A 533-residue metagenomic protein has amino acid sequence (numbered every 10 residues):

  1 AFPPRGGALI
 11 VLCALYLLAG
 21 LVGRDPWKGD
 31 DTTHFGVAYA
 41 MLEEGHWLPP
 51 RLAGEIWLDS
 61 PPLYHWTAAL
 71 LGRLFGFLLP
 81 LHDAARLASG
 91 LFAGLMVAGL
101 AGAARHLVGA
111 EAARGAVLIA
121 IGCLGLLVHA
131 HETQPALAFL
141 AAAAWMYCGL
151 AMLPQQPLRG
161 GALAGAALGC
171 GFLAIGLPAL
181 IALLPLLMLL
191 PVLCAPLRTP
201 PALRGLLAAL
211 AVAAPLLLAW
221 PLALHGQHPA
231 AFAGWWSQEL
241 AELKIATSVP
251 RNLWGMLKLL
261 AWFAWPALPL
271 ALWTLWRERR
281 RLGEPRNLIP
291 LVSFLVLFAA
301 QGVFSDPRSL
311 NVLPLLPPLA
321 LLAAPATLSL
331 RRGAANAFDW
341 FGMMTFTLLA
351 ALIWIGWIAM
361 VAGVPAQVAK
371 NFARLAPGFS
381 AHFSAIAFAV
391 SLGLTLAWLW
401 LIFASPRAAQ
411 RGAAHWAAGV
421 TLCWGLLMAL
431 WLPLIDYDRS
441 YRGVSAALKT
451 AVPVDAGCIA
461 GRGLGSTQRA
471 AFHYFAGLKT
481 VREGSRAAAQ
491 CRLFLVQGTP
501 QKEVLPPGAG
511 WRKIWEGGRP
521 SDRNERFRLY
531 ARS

Functional and structural regions predicted by a protein language model:
F2-D31, A211-L224: Transmembrane signal-anchor helices characteristic of membrane glycosylation enzymes that use polyprenol
F2-V11, L100-G122: Transmembrane-helix signature of polytopic, membrane-embedded enzymes that assemble or transfer cell-envelope glycans
A14, S391-L401, Q410-A531: Short periplasmic/luminal acceptor-recognition loop of GT-C membrane glycosyltransferases, typified by
L15-L18, H34-I56, L63, L70: Extracytosolic helix-loop segments that constitute the early lumenal/periplasmic catalytic or substrate-binding loops
H34-Y39, A166-C170, A174, A179-S309 (+3 more regions): Transmembrane-lumen/periplasm boundary regions of multi-pass, lipid-linked membrane glycan transferases
L87-L107: Transmembrane-helix motifs of polytopic, lipid-linked glycan transferases
R105-E111, A143-L163, G171, T327-L330: Membrane-interface transmembrane helices that cradle and orient dolichyl/undecaprenyl
G125-F139: Short acidic/glycine- and proline-prone juxtamembrane loop motifs at membrane-interface regions of multi-pass membrane
